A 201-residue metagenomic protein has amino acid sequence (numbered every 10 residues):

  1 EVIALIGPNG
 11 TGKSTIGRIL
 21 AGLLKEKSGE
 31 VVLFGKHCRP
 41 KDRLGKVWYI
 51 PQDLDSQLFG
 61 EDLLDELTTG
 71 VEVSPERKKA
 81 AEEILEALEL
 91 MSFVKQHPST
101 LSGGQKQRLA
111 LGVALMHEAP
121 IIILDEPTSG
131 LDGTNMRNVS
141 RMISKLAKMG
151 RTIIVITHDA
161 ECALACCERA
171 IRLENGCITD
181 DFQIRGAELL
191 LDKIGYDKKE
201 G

Functional and structural regions predicted by a protein language model:
I6-P8: The feature captures the beta-strand-to-loop junction immediately N-terminal to the Walker
A21: Helix-to-loop junction immediately C-terminal to a conserved catalytic motif
G29-R43: Conserved ABC transporter NBD signature motif
E76-F93: Conserved ABC ATPase "signature" region
H97-L101: Conserved ABC ATPase signature
I122-D125: Catalytic Walker B motif of ABC-type/P-loop ATPase nucleotide-binding domains
T157-H158: H-loop/switch region of ABC-family ATPase nucleotide-binding domains
